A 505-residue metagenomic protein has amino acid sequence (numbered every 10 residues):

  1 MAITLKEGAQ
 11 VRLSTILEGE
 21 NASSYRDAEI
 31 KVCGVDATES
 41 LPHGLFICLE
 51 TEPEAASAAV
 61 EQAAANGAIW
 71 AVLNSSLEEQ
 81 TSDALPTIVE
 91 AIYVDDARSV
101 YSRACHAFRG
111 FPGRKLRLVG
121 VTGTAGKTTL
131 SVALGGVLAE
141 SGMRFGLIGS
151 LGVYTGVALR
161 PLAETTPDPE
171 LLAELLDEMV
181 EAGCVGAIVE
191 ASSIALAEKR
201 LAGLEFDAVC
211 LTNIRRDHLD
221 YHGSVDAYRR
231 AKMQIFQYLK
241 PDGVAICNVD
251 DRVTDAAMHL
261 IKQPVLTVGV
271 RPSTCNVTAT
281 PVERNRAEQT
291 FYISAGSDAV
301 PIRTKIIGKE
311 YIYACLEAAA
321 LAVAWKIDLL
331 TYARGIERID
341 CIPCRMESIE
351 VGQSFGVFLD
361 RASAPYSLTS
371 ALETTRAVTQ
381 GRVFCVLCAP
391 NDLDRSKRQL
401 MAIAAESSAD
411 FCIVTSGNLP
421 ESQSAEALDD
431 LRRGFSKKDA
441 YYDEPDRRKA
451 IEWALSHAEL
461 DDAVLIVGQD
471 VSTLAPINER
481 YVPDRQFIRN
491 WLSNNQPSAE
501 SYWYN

Functional and structural regions predicted by a protein language model:
M1-A22, S40-L45, T51, A55 (+4 more regions): ATP-dependent carboxylate-amine ligase
M1-R103, T278-T280, I307, S422 (+2 more regions): N-terminal leader/targeting and accessory segments in enzymes
H43, E79-T81, L85, A182 (+2 more regions): Acidic, Mg2+-coordinating active-site environments of NTP-dependent enzymes
V60-A65, V180, A202, R376: Non-catalytic positions within long, well-ordered alpha-helices that form the structural scaffold/packing of enzyme
I69, D207, D410: Receiver (REC) domain switch/active-site residues of two-component response regulators
L73-S76, A191, N213, V249 (+2 more regions): Short secondary-structure boundary segments
V100-V249, V253-K262, T379: Phosphate-binding loop of NTP-binding sites
L147, V189, V209, C247 (+4 more regions): Structural beta-sheet core signal
